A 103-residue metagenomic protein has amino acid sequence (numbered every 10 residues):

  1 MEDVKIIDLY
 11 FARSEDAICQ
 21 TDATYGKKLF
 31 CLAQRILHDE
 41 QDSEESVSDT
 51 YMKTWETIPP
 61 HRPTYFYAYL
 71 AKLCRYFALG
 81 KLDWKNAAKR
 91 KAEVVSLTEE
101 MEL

Functional and structural regions predicted by a protein language model:
E2-I6: Acidic, Ser/Thr- and Pro/Gly-rich low-complexity regulatory segments
I7-C31, R35: A short, charge-rich alpha-helical start-of-domain segment used by transcription regulators
F11-A12, H38, S48-F66, W84-K85: Sigma70-family region 2
T21, Y25, L29, T50 (+2 more regions): Residue-level preference for hydrophobic side chains embedded in well-ordered alpha helices
L29, A33, T54, I58 (+1 more regions): Hydrophobic recognition helices of helix-based DNA-binding modules
K72-V94: Arg/Lys-rich amphipathic alpha helix in sigma70-family domain 2
R90-A92, E99-L103: Acidic, proline/glycine-rich intrinsically disordered inter-domain spacer in sigma factors
